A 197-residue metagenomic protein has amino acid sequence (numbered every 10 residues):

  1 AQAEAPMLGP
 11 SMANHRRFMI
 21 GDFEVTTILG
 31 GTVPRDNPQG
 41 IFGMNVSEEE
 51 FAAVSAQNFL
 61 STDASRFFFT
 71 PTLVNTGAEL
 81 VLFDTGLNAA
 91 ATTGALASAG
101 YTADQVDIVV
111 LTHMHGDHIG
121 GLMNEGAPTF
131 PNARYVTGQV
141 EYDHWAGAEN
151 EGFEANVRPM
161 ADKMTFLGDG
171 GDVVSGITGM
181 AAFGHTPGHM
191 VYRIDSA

Functional and structural regions predicted by a protein language model:
Q2-E4: Boundary of Sec targeting at the N-terminus
S11-S98, V191-A197: Conserved beta-strand hairpin/beta-sheet module of binuclear metal-dependent hydrolase folds, prominently
A13-N14, D36, M114-G121, D143-W145 (+1 more regions): Active-site environment of divalent metal-dependent phosphoester hydrolases
D22, V74, D84, V106 (+4 more regions): Divalent metal-coordination and catalytic microenvironments
G30-G31, T85-L87, M114, V140-E141 (+1 more regions): Active-site metal-binding loops of divalent metal-dependent hydrolases
P38-Q39, D84, G121-M123, G147-A148: Short, solvent-exposed loop/turn and secondary-structure capping segments
S61-L73, A90-V136: Active-site metal-binding motif and surrounding structural segment of the metallo-beta-lactamase
A97, Y101, Q105, P131-A181 (+1 more regions): Metallo-beta-lactamase
